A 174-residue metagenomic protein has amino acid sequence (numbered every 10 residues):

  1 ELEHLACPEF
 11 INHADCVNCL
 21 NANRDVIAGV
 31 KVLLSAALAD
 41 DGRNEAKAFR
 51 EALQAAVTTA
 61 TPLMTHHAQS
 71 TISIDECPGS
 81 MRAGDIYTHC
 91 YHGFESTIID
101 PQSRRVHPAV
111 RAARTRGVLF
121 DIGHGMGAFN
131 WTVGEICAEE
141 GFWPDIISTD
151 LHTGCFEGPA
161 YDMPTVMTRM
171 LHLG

Functional and structural regions predicted by a protein language model:
L2-A14: Active-site mouth loops of central-metabolism enzymes
E3-L5, S96-T97, G158: Acidic/histidine-rich helix-loop elements that form or flank divalent-metal/phosphate-binding sites at the catalytic
L5, E76, R169: Generic anion/oxyanion-binding catalytic loop in active/binding sites
I11-F120, A128-D145: Histidine/acidic residue-rich metal-binding segments in metalloenzymes
N130-G174: His/Asp/Glu-enriched, well-ordered alpha-helical/loop segment that forms or immediately abuts the divalent-metal
